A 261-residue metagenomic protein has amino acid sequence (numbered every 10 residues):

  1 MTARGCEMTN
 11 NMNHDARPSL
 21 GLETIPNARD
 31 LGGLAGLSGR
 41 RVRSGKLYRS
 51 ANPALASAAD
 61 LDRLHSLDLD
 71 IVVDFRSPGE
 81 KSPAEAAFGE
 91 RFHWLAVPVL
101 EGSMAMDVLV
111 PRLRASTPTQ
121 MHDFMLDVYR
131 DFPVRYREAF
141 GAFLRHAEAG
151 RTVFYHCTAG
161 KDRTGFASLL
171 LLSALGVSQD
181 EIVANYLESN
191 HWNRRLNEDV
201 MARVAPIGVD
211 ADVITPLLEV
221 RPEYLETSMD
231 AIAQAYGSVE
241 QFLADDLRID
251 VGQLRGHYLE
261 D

Functional and structural regions predicted by a protein language model:
T2-F154, F166-D261: Cys-dependent protein tyrosine phosphatase-like superfamily
A159, R163-T164: Ser/Thr-glycine-rich phosphate-binding loops at phosphate-binding pockets of nucleotides, nucleotide cofactors
